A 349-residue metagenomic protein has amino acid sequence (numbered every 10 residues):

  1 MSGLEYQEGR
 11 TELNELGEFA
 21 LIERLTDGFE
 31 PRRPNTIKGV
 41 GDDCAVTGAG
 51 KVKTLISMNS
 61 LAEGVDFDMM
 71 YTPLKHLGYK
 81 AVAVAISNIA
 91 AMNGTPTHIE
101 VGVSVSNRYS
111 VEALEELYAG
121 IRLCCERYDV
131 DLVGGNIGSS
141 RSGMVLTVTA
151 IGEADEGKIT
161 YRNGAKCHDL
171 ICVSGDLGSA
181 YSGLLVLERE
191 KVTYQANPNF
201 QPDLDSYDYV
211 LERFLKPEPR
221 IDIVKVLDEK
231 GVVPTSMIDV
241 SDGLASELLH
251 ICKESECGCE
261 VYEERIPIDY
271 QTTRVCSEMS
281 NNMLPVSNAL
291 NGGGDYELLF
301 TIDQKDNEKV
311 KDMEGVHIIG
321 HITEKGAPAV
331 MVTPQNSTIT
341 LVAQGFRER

Functional and structural regions predicted by a protein language model:
M1-P73, V101: Extreme N-terminal cap/leader segments of soluble proteins
S2-D27, R108-D131, S139-L146, I151 (+2 more regions): Glycine-/charge-enriched secondary-structure boundary and capping motifs
K38, M69-V84, R108-A119, G157: Glycine-rich anion/phosphate-binding loops
V46, A85, N93, L132 (+4 more regions): Residue-level signal for inorganic ion chemistry
K51, T97-E190, H321: Glycine-rich anion-binding loops of enzyme active sites
L55-M58, V145, Y161-K225: Short, acidic (Asp/Glu-rich) active-site segment that either coordinates a divalent metal cofactor
T72-H76, V210-L215, T235-S236, V286-N288: Short pre-catalytic strand/loop immediately N-terminal to key active-site residues, enriched for Gly-Thr
L74-H98, A119-R127, V226, L244-I251: Small-aliphatic-rich amphipathic alpha-helix that forms the alpha element of a beta-alpha
